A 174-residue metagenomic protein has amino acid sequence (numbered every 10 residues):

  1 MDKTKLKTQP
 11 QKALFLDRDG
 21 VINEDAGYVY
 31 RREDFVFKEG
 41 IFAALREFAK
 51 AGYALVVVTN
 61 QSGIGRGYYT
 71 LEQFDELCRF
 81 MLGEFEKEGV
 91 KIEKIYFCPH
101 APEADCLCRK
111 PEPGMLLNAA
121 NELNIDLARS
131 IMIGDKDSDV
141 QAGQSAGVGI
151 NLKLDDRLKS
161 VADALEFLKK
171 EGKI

Functional and structural regions predicted by a protein language model:
D2-A54: Active-site neighborhood of HAD-like aspartate-dependent phosphohydrolases
D2-Q9, E72, E76-E93, A101-M132 (+1 more regions): Asp-based, Mg2+/Mn2+-dependent phosphohydrolase catalytic module
F15, Y96, M132: Conserved beta-strand segments that form the floor/walls of ligand-binding pockets within enzyme and binding domains
L16, N23, G63, S130 (+1 more regions): Short glycine- and Lys/Arg-enriched binding-loop motifs that mark or flank ligand-binding interfaces
L16-R18, T59, G134-D135: Active-site flanking residues adjacent to catalytic metal/cofactor-binding acidic residues
V21-D25, N60-S62, K94-F97, N118-A120: A short alpha-helix capping/helix-coil boundary motif
I22-E39, I64-Q73, V90, H100-L107: Metal-dependent phosphoesterase signature
I41, L45-C78, E93-A101, G143: Substrate-recognition element of Asp-dependent hydrolases with the DxDx(T/V) motif
